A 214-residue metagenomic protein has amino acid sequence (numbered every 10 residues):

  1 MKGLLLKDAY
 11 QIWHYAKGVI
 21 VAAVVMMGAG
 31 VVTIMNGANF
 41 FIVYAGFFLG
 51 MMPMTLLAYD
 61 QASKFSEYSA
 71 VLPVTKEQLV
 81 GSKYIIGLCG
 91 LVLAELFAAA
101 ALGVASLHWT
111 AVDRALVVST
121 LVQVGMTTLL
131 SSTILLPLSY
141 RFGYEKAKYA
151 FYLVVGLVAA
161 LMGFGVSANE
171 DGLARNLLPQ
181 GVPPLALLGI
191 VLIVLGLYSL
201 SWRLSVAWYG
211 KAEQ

Functional and structural regions predicted by a protein language model:
M1-K64, S82-Q214: Hydrophobic alpha-helical transmembrane segments of membrane proteins
V71-K76: Short helix-to-coil transition segments within interhelical loops that connect adjacent transmembrane helices
Q78-V80: Alpha-helix N-cap/helix-start motif at helix boundaries, enriched for small hydrophobics
